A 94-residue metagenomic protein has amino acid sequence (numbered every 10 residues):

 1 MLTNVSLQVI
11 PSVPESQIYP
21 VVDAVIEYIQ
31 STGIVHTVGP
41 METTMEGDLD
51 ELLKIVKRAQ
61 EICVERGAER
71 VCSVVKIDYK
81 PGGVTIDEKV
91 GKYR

Functional and structural regions predicted by a protein language model:
M1-R94: Charge-rich, low-complexity N-terminal segments
